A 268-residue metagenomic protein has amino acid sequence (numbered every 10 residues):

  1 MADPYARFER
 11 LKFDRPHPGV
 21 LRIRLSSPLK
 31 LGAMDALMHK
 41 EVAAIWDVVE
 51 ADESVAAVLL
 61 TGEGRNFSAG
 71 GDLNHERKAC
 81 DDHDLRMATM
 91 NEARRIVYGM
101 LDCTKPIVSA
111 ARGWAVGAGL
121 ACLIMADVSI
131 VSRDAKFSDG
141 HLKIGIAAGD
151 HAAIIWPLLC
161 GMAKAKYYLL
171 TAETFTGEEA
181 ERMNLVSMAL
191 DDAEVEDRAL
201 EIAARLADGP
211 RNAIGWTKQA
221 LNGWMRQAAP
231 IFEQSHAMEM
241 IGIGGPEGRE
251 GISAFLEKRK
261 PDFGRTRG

Functional and structural regions predicted by a protein language model:
M1-E63, Y98: Conserved CoA-thioester-binding segment of acyl-CoA-metabolizing enzymes
M1-L11, S253-G268: Terminal low-complexity tails and localization/encapsulation signals of metabolic enzymes
Y5, G62-G99, A115, K143-G145 (+1 more regions): Glycine- (often His-adjacent) and acidic-residue-rich active-site loop that binds/positions the CoA thioester
P28, I130-A135, V186-Q234, M240-P246 (+1 more regions): C-terminal long alpha-helix characteristic of the crotonase
H39, L73, A93, A153 (+5 more regions): A general structural signal for well-ordered alpha-helical segments in protein cores
R95-D102, A110, V116-L170, M183 (+1 more regions): CoA-thioester-processing core
E173-E179: Acidic, divalent-metal-coordinating active-site segment for phosphoryl/phosphodiester hydrolysis, typified by short
